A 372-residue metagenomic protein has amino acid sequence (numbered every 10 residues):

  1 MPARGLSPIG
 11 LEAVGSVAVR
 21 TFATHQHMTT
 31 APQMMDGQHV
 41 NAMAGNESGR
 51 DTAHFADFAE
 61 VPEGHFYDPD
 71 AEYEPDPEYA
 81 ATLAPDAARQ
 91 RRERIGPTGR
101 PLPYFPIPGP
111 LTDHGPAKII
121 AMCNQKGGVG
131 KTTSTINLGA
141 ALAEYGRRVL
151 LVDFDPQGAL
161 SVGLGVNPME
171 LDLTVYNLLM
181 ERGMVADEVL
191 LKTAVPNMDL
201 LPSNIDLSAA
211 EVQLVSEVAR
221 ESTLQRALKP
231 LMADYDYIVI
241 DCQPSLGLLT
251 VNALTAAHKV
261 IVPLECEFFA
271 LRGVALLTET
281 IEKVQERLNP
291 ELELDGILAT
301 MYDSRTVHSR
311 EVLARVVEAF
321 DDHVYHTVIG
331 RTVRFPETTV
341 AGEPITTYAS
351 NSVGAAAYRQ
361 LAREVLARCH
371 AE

Functional and structural regions predicted by a protein language model:
P2-E372: P-loop NTP-binding core
